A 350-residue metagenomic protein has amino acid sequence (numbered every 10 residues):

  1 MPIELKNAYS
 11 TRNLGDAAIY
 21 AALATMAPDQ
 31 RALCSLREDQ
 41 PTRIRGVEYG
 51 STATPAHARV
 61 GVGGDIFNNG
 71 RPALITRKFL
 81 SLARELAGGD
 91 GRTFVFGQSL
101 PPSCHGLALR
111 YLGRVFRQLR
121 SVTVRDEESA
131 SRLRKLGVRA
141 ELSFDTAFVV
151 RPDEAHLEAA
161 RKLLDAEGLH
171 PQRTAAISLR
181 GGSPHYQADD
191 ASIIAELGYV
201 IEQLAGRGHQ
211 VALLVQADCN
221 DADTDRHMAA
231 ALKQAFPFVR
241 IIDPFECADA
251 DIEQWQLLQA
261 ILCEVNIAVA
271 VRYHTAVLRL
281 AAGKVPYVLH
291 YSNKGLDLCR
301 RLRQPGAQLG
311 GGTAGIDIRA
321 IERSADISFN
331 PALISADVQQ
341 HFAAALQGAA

Functional and structural regions predicted by a protein language model:
M1-A350: Active-site anion-handling motifs in enzyme catalytic cores
